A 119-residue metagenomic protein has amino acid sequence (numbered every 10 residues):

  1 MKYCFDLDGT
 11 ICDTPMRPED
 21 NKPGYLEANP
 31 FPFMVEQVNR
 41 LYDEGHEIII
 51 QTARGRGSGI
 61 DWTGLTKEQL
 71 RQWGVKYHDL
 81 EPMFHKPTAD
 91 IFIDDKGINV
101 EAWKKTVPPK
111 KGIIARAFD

Functional and structural regions predicted by a protein language model:
M1-D119: Catalytic phosphate/metal-binding cores of nucleic-acid and nucleotide-processing enzymes, i.e., regions that mediate
